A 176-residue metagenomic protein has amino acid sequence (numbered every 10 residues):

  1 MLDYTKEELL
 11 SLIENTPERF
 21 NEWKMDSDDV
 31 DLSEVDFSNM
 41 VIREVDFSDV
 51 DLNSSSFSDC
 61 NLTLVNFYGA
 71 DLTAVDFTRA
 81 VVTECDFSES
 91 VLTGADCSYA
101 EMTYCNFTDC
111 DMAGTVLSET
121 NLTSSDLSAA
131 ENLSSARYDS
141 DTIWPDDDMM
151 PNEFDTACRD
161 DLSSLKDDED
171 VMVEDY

Functional and structural regions predicted by a protein language model:
Y4-Y176: Tandem repeat scaffolds
